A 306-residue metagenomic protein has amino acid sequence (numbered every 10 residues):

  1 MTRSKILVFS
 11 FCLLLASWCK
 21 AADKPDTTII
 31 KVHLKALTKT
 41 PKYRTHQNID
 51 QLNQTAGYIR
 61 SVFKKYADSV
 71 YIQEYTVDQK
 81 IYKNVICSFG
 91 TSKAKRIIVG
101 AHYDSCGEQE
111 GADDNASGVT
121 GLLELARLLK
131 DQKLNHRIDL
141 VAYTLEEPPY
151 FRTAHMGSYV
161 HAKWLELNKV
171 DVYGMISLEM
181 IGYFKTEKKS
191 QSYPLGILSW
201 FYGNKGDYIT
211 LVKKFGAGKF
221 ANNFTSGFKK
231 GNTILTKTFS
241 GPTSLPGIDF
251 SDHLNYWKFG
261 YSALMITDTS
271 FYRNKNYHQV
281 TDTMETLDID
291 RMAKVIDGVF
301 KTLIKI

Functional and structural regions predicted by a protein language model:
M1-D23: Bacterial Sec-dependent N-terminal signal peptides
A22-K24, T40-D50, Y71-T76, C106-N115 (+4 more regions): Second-shell loop/turn segments in exported
I29-V32, A36, D50, Q54-K65 (+9 more regions): Extracytoplasmic/secreted proteins, especially bacterial periplasmic and envelope-associated proteins
V32-G90: A non-catalytic alpha/beta surface segment that caps or lines the substrate-entry region of metallo-dependent hydrolase
H33-T45, A101, A142-Y143, F201-D207 (+1 more regions): Acidic/histidine-rich, surface-exposed loop or edge segments in extracytoplasmic proteins
A36, I72, I86, R96-G100 (+3 more regions): Structural recognition of the beta-strand scaffold that forms the well-ordered cores of secreted hydrolase catalytic
C106-K219, L245-I248: Acidic/histidine-rich catalytic neighborhood of metal-dependent amide-processing enzymes
G174, T186-I306: Active-site-adjacent substrate-binding region of metalloamidase/peptidase-like peptide-processing proteins
